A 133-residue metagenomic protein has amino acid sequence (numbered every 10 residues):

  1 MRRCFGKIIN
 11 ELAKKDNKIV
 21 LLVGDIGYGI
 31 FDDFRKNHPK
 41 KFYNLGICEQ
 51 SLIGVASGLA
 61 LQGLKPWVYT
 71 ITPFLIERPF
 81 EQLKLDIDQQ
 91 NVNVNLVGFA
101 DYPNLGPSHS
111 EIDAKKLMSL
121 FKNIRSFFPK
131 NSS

Functional and structural regions predicted by a protein language model:
M1-S133: Thiamine diphosphate
